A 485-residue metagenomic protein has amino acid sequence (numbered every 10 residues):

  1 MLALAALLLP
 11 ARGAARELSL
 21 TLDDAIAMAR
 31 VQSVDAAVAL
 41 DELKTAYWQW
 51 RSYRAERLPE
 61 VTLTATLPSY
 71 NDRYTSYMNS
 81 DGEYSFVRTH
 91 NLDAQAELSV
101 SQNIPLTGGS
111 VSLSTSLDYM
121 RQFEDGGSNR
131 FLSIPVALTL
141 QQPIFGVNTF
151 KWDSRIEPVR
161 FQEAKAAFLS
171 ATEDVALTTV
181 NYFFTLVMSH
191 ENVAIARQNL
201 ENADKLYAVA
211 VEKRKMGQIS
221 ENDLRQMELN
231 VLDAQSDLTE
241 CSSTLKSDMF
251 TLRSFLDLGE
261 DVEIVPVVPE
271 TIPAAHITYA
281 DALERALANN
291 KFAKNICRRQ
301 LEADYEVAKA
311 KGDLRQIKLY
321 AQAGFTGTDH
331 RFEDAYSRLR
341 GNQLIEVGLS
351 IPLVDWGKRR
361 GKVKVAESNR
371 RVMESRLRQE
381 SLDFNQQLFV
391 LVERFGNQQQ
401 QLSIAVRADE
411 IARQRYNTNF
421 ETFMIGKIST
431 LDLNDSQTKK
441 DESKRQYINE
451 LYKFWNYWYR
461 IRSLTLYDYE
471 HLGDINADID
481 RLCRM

Functional and structural regions predicted by a protein language model:
M1-L8: Bacterial N-terminal signal peptides
L9-E17: Bacterial Sec-dependent signal peptides at the C-terminal "C-region" and cleavage site
A14-A15, T62, S69-Y74, M78 (+3 more regions): Acidic, low-complexity, intrinsically disordered peripheral segments
R16-A25: Regulatory alphaC helix of protein kinase catalytic domains
L20, R155-V159, K165-R285, R394 (+2 more regions): Periplasmic alpha-helical coiled-coil/stalk elements that build and connect Gram-negative outer-membrane
R30-F145, L177, L258, L283-K358 (+2 more regions): A small-residue-enriched
V38-Y53, A171, V175-A196, K205 (+6 more regions): Amphipathic alpha-helical coiled-coil segments
C241, K291, M373, E450: Metallo-beta-lactamase
